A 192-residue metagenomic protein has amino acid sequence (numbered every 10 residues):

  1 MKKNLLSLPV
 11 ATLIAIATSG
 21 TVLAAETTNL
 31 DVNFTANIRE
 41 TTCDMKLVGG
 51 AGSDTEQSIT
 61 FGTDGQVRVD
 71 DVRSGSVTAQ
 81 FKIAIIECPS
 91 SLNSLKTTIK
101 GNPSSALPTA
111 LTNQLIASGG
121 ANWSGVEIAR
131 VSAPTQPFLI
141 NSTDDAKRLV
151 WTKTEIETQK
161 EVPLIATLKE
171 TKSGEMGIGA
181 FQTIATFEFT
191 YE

Functional and structural regions predicted by a protein language model:
K2-L6, V22-E192: Mature extracellular/passenger domains of Gram-negative fimbrial/pilin and adhesin proteins
L5-L13: Sec-dependent signal peptide hydrophobic core
I14-V22: C-terminal segment of classical bacterial N-terminal signal peptides
